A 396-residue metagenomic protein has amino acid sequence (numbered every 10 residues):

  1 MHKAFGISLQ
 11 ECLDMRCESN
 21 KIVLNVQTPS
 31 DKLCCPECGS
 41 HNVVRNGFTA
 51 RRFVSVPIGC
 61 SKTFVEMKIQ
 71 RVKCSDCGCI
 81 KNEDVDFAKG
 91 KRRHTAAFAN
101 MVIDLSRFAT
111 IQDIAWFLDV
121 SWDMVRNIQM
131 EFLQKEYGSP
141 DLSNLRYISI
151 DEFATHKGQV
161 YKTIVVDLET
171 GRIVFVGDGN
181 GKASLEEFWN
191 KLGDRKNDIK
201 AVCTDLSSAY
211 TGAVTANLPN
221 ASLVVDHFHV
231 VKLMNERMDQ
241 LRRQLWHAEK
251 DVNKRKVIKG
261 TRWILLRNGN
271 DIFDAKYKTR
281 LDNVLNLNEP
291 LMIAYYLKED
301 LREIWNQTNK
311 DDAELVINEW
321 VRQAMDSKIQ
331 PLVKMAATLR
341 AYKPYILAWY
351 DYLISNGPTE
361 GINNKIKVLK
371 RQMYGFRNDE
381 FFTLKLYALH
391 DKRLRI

Functional and structural regions predicted by a protein language model:
M1-V23, T28, A97, F117-E131 (+4 more regions): Long C-terminal interaction/binding lobes of large macromolecular proteins
M1-V85: Short, conserved DNA-binding cores of transcription-related domains
T28, K32, E37, K157-Q159 (+6 more regions): Acidic/histidine-rich catalytic cores and adjacent linkers of DNA breakage/strand-transfer/modification proteins
G39, F53-Q159, K196-N197, I346: Short, positively charged, Gly/Tyr-enriched micro-motifs that form contact patches at catalytic or ligand/partner
I80, N217, R237-Q244, Q372: Conserved, well-folded catalytic cores of nucleic-acid-processing and energy-transducing macromolecular machines
V230-D251: Short alpha-helix plus adjacent loop in nuclease-associated cores
